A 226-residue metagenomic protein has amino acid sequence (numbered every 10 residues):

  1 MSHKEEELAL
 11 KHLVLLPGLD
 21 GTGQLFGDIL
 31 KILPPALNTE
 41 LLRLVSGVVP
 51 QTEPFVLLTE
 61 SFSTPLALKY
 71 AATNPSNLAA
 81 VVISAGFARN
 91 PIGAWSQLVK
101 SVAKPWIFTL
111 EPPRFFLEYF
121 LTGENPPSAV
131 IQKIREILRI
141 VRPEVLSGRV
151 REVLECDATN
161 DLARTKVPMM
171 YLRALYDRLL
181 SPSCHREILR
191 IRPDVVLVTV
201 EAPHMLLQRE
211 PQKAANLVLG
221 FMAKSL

Functional and structural regions predicted by a protein language model:
S2-V48: Conserved HGGG/HGGXW glycine-rich cap/lid loop of the alpha/beta-hydrolase fold
D28, A158, V167, S181-R190: Short alpha-helix in the alpha/beta-hydrolase fold that links the catalytic acid
T59-S63, A67: Gly/Ala-rich beta-loop-alpha elbow adjacent to hydrolase catalytic centers
A72-T73, N77-T109: Flexible "cap/lid" loop of the alpha/beta hydrolase fold
I92-A94, L110-A163: Conserved alpha/beta-hydrolase catalytic His-Asp/Glu region
T165, Y171-R173: Short beta-strand/loop motif that positions the catalytic acidic residue of the alpha/beta-hydrolase fold
Y176-L180, M205: Acidic catalytic loop of the alpha/beta-hydrolase fold
A202-A215: Catalytic histidine-centered segment of alpha/beta-hydrolase-like enzymes
